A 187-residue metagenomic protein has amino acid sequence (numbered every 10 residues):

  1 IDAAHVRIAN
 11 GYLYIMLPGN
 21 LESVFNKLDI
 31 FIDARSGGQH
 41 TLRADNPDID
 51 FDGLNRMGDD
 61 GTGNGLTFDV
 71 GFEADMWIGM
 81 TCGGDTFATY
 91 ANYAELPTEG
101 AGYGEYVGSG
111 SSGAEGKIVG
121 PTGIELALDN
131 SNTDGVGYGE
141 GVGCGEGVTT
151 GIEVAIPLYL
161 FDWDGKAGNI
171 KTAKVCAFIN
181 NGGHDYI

Functional and structural regions predicted by a protein language model:
I1-I187: Surface-exposed extracytoplasmic segments
